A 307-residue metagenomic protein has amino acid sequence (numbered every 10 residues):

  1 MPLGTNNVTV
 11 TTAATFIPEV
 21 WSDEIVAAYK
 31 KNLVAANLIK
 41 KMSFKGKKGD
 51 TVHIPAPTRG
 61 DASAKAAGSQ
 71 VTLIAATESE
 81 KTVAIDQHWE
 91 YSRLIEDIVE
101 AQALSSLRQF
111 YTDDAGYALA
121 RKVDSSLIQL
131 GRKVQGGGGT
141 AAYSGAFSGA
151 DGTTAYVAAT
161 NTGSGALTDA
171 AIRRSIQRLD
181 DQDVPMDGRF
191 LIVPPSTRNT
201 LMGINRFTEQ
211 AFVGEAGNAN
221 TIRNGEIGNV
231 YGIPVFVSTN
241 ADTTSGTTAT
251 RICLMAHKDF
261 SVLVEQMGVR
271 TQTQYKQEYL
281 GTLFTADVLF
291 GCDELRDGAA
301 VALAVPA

Functional and structural regions predicted by a protein language model:
P2-L38, K45-G46, P55-D61, E78-I85 (+3 more regions): Sequence/fold signature of self-assembling virion shell proteins
V52-A56, E78-T140, D180-S196, V235 (+1 more regions): Long, contiguous amphipathic alpha-helices that act as assembly "spine/axial" helices in icosahedral shell and virion
A66-Q70, G246: Signature of Gram-negative chaperone-usher
S69, Q129-G131, A299: Residue-level detector of alpha-helical recognition elements and their boundaries
V71-S79: Conserved alpha/beta core surface patches that mediate binding of polyanionic ligands
K133, S196-T200, A241-T243: Short, catalytically relevant binding-site loops at active-site mouths
G138-A219: Extended, solvent-exposed, turn-rich assembly/linker loops in the middle of proteins
